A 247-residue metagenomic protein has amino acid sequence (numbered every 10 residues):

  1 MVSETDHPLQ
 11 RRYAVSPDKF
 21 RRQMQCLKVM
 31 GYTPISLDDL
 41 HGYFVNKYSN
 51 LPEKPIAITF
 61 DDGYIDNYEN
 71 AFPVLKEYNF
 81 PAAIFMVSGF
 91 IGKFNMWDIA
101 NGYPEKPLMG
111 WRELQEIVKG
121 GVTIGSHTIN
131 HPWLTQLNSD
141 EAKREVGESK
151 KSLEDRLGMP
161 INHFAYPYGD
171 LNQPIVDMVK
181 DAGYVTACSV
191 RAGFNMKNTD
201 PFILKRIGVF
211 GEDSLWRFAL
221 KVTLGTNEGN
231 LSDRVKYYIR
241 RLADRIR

Functional and structural regions predicted by a protein language model:
M1-I58, D66, Q136-R247: C-terminal active-site subregion of NodB/CE4 polysaccharide deacetylases
K28, P73-F80, P107-S126, K180: Acidic (Asp/Glu)-rich catalytic clusters
H41-F44, E69-N70, I99-G120, G147-E148: Alpha-helical scaffolding within the catalytic cores of extracellular/periplasmic polymer-degrading hydrolases
N79-N101: A short, conserved beta-to-alpha structural element at the edge of catalytic cores that scaffolds binding
A83-F85, G125, V185-C188: Structural detector of well-ordered beta-strand residues that form the stable sheet scaffold of enzyme domains
M86, G125-T128, H163-Y168: Short beta-strand segments
K93-E105, P132-S139: Surface-exposed cleft-lining segments at the edges of enzyme active sites
